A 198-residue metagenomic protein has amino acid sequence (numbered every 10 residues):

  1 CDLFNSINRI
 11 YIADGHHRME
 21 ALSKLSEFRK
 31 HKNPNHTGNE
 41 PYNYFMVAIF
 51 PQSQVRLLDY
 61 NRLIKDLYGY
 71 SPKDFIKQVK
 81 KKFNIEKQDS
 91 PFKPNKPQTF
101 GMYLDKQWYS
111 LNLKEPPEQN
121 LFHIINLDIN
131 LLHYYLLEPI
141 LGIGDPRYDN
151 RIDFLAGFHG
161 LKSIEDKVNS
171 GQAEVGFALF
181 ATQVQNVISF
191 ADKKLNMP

Functional and structural regions predicted by a protein language model:
C1-P198: Surface-exposed, charge/polar-rich loops and edge strands
